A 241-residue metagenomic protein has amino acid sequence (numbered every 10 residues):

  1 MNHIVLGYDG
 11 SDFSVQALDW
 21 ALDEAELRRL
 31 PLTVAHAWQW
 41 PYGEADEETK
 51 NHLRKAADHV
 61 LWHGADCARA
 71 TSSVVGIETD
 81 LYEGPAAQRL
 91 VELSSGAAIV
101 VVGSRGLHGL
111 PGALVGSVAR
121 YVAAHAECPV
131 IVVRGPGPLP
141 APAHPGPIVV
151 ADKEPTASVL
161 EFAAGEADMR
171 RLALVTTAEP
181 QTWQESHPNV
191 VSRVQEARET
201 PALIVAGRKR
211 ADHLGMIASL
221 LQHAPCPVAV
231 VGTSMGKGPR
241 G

Functional and structural regions predicted by a protein language model:
M1-E48, H144-Q181, E185-N189, P201 (+2 more regions): Small/aliphatic-rich secondary-structure junction motif
N51-A65, L160, P180: Short, surface-exposed alpha-helical segments at coil->helix boundaries
A70-E78, E185-R193: A short helix-to-beta-strand connector/capping loop
L81-Q88: Charged docking surfaces used in two-component/phosphorelay signaling
S94-S95, A123, A197-R198, L221: A short, aliphatic-rich alpha-helical micro-motif
A97, A126, P201: An anion/phosphate-binding loop that grips the pyrophosphate of nucleotide cofactors and donors
V102-Y121, L203-C226, G232-G241: Glycine-rich, Arg-bearing micro-motifs that act as flexible, cationic patches
A119-L139: Short, structured interface segments
